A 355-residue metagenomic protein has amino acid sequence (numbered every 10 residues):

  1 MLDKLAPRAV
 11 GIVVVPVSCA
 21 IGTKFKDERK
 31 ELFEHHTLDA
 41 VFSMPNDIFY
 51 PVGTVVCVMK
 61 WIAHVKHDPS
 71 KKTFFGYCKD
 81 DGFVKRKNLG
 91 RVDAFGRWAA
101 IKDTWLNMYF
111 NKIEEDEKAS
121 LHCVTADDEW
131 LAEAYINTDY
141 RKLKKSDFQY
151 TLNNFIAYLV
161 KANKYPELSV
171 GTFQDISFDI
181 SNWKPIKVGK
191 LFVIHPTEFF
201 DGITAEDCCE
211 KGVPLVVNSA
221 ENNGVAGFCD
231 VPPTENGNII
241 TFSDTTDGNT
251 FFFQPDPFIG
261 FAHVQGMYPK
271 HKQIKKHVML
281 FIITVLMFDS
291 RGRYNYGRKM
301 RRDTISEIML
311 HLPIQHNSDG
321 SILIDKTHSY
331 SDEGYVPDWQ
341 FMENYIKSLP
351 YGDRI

Functional and structural regions predicted by a protein language model:
L2-G171: A conserved structural/catalytic subdomain of Rossmann-like adenosyl-cofactor enzymes
G22-F25, E34, V52, C209 (+3 more regions): Active-site-proximal structural scaffolding
S70-K72, R86-L89, G227-F228, F252-P255 (+1 more regions): Short conserved micro-motifs at the rims of enzyme active sites and ligand-binding pockets
K71-D80, V92, V231-P233, D256-I259 (+1 more regions): Short intrinsically disordered coil segments
F95-W98, K275, M279, Y335 (+2 more regions): Short, charged, low-complexity patches
K102, I282-L286, M342, I346: Short amphipathic C-terminal alpha-helix that caps PH/PH-like domains
S120-G202, E206-E221, G320-I355: Non-catalytic DNA-recognition/assembly elements of restriction-modification systems
K190-L312, N317-S318: DNA target-recognition domains and sequence-specific DNA-contacting regions of bacterial/archaeal
